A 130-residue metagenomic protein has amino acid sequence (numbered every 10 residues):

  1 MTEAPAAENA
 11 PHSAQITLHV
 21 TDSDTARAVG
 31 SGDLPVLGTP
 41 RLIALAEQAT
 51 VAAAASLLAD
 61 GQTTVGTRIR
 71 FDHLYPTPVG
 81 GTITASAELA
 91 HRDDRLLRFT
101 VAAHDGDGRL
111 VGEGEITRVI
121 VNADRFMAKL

Functional and structural regions predicted by a protein language model:
T2-G38: Catalytic strand-loop segment that frames the active site of acyl-thioester-processing enzymes
H12-A14, V65-I69, G81-A85, R95-L97 (+1 more regions): A generic structural signal for short beta-strands and their flanking turns/coil linkers
T17-H19, R70-D72, S86-E88, T100-A102 (+1 more regions): Residue-level recognition of well-ordered beta-strand positions that form the cores of beta-sheet-rich folds across
V20-D22, Y75, I120-N122: Non-catalytic surface loops within mature trypsin-like serine protease
T39-I43: Conserved N-terminal beta-strand and adjoining loop/helix that marks the start of the Nudix/MutT-like hydrolase domain
A44-Q48, A52: Short, residue-level hotspots on alpha-helical faces of the histone-fold and other alpha-helical interaction modules
V51-T84: Hydrophobic beta-strand-centered segment that forms part of the acyl-chain substrate-binding groove
P78-V79, A90-L130: HotDog/MaoC-like acyl-thioester-processing domains
